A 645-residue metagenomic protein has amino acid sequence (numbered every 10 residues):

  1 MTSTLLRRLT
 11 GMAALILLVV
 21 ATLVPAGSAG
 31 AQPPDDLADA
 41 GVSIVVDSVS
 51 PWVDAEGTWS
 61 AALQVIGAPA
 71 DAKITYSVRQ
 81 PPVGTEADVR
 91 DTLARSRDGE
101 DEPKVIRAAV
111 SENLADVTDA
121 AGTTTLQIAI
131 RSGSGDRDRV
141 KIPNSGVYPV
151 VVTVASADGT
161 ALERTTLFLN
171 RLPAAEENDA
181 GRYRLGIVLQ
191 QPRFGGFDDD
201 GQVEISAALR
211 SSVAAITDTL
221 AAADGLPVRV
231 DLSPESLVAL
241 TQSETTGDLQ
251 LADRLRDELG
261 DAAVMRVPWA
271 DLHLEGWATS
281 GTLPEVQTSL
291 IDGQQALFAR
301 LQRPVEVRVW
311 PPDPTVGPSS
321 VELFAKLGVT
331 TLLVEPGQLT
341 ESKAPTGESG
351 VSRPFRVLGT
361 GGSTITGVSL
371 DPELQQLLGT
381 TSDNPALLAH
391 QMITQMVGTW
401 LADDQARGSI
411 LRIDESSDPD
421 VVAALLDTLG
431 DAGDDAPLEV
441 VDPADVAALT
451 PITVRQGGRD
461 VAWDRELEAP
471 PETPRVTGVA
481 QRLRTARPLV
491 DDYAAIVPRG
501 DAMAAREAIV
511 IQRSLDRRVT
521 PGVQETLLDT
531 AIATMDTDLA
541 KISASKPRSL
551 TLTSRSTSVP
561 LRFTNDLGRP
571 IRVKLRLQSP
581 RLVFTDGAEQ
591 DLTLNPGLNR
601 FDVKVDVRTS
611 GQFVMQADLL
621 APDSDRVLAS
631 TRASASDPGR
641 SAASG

Functional and structural regions predicted by a protein language model:
T2-A31: Secretory targeting and sorting signals
V20-G41, V309, R632-A643: C-terminal region of N-terminal signal peptides and the immediate post-cleavage residues of exported proteins
A40-Y76, Q80, Q127-I130, T551-P560: Contiguous beta-strand segments within globular domains
A62-I66, D218-A222, D292, F298-L301 (+2 more regions): Catalytic grooves of carbohydrate-active enzymes
R97-D138, T585-S610: Intrinsically disordered, low-complexity Pro/Gly/Ser/Thr-rich segments with frequent PxxP/GP/PP motifs and embedded
N113-G186, L209-R210: Extended acidic/polar, glycine-enriched regions that form or flank non-catalytic beta-rich accessory modules
T160-D257, D261: Active-site beta->alpha N-cap acidic-glycine motif
D501-I509, R518-S641: Membrane-proximal extracellular "stem/stalk" segments of glycoproteins immediately N-terminal to a transmembrane helix
